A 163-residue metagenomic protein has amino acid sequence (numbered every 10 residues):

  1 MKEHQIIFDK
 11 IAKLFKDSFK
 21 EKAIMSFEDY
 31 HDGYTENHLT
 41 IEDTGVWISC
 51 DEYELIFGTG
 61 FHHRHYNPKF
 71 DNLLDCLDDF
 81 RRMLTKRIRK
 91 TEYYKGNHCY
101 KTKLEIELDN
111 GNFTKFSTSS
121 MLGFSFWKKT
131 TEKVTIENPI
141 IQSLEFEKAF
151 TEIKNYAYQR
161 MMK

Functional and structural regions predicted by a protein language model:
M1-Q5, F70-L73: Generic detection of long, well-ordered alpha-helical segments
K2-E21: Amphipathic alpha-helical segments
F15-F19, L84, I88, M161: Generic secondary-structure transition motif, activating predominantly at the C-termini of alpha-helices
K22-L55: Amphipathic, interaction-prone secondary-structure segments
E42-D75, T114-K163: Intrinsically disordered, low-complexity regulatory segments enriched in Ser/Thr/Pro and charged residues
D71-F124: Amphipathic protein-protein interaction modules
